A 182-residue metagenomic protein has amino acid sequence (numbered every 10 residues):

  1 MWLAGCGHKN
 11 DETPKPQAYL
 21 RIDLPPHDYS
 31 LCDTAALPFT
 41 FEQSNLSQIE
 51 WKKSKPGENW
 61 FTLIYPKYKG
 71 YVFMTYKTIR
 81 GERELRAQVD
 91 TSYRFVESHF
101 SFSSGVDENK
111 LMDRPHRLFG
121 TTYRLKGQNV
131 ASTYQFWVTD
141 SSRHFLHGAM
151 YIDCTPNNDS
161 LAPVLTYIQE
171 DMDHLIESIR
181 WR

Functional and structural regions predicted by a protein language model:
W2-G5: C-terminal motif of bacterial Sec signal peptides marking the signal peptidase cleavage site
G7-P14: Bacterial lipoprotein signal-peptidase II cleavage site
P14-A35: Post-signal peptide N-terminal segment of mature Sec-exported envelope proteins
T34-T91: Secretory pathway targeting signatures of secreted, lumenal, and periplasmic proteins
Y68-K69, S142-R143, Y151-T155: Short connector loops/turns at beta-strand edges and beta->alpha or beta->beta junctions
V72-E82, Y134, N158-T166: Second-shell loop/turn segments in exported
D90-H147: Signature of long, low-cysteine stretches enriched in small and polar/charged residues
A149-R182: Surface-exposed amphipathic alpha-helical segments
